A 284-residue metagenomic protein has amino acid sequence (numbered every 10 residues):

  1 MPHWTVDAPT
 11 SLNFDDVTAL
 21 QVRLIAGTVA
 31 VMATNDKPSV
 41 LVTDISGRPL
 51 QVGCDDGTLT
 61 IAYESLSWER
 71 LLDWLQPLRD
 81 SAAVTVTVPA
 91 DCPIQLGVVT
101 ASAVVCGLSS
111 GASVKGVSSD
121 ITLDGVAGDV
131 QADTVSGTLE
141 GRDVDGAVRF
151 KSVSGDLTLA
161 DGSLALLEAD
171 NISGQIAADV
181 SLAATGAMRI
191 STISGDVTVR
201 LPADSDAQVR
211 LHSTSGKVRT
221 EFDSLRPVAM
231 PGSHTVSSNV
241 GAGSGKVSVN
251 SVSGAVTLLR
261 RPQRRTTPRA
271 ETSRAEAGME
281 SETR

Functional and structural regions predicted by a protein language model:
M1-R284: Intrinsically disordered, low-complexity terminal regions
